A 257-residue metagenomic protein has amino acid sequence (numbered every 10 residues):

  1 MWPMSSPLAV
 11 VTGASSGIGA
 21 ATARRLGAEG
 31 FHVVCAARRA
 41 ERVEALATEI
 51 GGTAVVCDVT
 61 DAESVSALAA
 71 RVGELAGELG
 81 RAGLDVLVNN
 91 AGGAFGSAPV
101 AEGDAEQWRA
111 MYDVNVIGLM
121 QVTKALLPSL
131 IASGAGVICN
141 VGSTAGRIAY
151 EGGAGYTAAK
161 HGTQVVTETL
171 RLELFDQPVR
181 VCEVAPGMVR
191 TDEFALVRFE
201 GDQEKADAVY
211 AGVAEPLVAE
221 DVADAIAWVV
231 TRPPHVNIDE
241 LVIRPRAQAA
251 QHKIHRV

Functional and structural regions predicted by a protein language model:
S15-S16: Conserved glycine-rich cofactor-binding loop
F31-E44: Conserved glycine-rich Rossmann-like NAD(P)H-binding loop of the short-chain dehydrogenase/reductase
C57-A70, A105: The beta1-alpha1 cofactor-binding region of Rossmann-like NAD(H)/NADP(H)-dependent oxidoreductases
A98-V100, Q107-R109: Substrate-binding pocket helix/loop in short-chain dehydrogenase/reductase
T123, A159: Active-site helix of classical SDR
S143: Residue(s) in the substrate-gating loop at a strand-loop-helix junction that position the organic substrate next
E183-V184, Q203-H252: C-terminal helical subdomain
